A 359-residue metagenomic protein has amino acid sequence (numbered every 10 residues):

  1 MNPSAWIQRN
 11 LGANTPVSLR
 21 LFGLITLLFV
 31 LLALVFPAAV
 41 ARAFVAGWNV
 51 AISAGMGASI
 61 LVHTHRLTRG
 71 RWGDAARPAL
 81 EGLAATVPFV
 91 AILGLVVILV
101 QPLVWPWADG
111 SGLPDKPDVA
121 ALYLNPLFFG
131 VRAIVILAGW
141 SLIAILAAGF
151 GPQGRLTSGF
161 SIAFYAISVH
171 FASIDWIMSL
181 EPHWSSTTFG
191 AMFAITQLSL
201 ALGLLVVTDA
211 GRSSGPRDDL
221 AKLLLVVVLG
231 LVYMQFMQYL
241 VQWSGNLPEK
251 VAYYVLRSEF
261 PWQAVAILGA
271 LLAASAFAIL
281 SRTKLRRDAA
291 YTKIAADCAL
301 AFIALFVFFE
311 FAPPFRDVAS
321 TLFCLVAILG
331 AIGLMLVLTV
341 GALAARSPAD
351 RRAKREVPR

Functional and structural regions predicted by a protein language model:
M1-V30, W105-Y123, L329-R359: Extramembrane terminal tails and long inter-domain/linker segments of multi-pass membrane proteins
N2-L11, V62-A76, I143-T157, S179 (+5 more regions): Membrane-interfacial helix termini and the short, flexible loops that connect transmembrane helices in multi-pass
N2-N10, V30-N49, G70-P78, V104-N125 (+4 more regions): Membrane-interface interhelical loops and short amphipathic "cap" helices that link adjacent transmembrane segments
G12-V30, Y123-L272, L280-L285, F302 (+1 more regions): Long, contiguous internal "core" modules enriched in hydrophobic/ aromatic residues
R20-A38, G57-I60, V97-L103, I167-W176 (+1 more regions): Alpha-helical transmembrane segments of multi-pass membrane proteins
A46-P152: Transmembrane-helix bundle segments that line or gate the permeation/cavity pathway in multi-pass membrane proteins
I52-T64, A91-V97, V131-A144, I195-A210 (+2 more regions): Hydrophobic cores of alpha-helical transmembrane segments in multi-pass inner/ER membrane proteins, independent
S161, A290-F302: Central hydrophobic cores of alpha-helical transmembrane segments in multi-pass integral membrane proteins
